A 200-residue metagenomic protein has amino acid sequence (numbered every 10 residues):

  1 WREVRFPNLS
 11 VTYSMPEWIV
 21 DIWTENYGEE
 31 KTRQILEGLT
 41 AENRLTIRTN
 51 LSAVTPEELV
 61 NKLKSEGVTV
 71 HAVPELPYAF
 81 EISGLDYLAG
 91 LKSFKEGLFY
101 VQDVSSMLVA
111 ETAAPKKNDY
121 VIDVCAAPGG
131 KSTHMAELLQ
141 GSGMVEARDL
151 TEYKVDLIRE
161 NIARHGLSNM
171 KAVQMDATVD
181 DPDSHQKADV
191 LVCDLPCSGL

Functional and structural regions predicted by a protein language model:
W1-L200: S-adenosylmethionine
